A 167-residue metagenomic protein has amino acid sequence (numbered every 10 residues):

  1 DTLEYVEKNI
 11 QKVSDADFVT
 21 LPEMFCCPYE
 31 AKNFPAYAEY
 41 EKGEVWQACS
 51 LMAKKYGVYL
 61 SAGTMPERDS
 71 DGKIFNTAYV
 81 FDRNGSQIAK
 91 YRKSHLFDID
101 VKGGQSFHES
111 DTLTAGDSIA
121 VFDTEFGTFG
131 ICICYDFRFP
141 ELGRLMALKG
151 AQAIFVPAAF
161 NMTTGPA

Functional and structural regions predicted by a protein language model:
D1-L3, I154: Contiguous N-terminal and early-domain "leader" segments and peripheral loops that mark the onset or edge of a domain
L3-N84, K90, I99, N161-A167: Cys-nucleophile CN-hydrolase/nitrilase-fold catalytic domain and related Cys-dependent amidase chemistry that acts on
D17-F18, F129, A153: Structural motif
A38-E39, A153-P157: Short hydrophobic/aromatic-enriched beta-strand-loop microsegments
D69-K149, P157-A167: Active-site catalytic loop in hydrolytic enzyme cores
